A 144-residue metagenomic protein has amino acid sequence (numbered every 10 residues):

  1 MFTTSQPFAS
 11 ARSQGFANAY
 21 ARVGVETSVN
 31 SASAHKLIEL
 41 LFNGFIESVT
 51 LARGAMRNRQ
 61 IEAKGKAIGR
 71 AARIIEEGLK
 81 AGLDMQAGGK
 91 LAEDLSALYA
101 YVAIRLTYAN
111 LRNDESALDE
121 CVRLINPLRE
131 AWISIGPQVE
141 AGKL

Functional and structural regions predicted by a protein language model:
M1-T50, M56-N58, A63, A67-I68 (+4 more regions): N-terminal intrinsically disordered, cationic/polar leader segments that include organellar targeting peptides
A52, A109-N110: Short coil/turn linking the two alpha-helices of tandem helical-hairpin repeats
